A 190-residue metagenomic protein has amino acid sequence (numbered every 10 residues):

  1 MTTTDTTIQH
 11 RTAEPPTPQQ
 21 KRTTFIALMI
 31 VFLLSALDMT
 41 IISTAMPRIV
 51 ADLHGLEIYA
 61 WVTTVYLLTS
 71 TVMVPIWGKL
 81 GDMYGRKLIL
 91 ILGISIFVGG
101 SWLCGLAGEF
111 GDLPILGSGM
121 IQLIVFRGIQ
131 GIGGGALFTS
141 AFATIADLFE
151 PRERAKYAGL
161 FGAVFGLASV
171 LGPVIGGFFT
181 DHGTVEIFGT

Functional and structural regions predicted by a protein language model:
T2, I8-T190: Transmembrane-helix bundle of Major Facilitator Superfamily
